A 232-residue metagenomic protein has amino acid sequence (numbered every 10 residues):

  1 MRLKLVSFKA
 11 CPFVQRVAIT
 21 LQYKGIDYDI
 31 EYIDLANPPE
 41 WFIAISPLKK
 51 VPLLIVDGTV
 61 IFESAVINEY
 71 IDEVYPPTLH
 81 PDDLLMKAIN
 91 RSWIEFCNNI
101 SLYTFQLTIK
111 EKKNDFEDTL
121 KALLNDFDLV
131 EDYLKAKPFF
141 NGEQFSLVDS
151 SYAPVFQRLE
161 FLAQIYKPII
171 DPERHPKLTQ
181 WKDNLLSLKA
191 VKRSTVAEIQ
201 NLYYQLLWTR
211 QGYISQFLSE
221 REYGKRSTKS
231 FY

Functional and structural regions predicted by a protein language model:
M1-F140, Q144, H175, Q211-Y232: GST-like domain detector, emphasizing the conserved glutathione-binding G-site in the N-terminal thioredoxin-like
S92, F96-N99, L129, A153-P154 (+2 more regions): Alpha-helical scaffold segments in carbohydrate-active enzymes
S101-F105, R158, A163, R193: Short amphipathic alpha-helical interaction/hinge segments
G142-Y166, E173-T179: GST superfamily/GST-like fold recognition
A153-Q157, L207-F217: Alpha-helical membrane-embedding segments and immediately adjacent membrane-interface amphipathic helices
K167-W208: A contiguous, mid-protein "functional segment" used to position or interact with cofactors/ions or partner subunits
